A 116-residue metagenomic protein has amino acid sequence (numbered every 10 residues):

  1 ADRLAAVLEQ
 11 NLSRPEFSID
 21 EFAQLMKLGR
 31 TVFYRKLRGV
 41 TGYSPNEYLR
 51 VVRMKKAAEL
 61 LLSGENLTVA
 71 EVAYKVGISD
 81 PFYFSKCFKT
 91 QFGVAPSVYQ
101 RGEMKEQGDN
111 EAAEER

Functional and structural regions predicted by a protein language model:
A1-R14, Q24, R101-R116: Inter-domain helical "communication" segments and dimerization helices that couple sensory or membrane-embedded modules
A5-S18, L37, T41, A58-L67 (+2 more regions): Basic, amphipathic alpha-helical hairpins
I19-V52, A73-V98: Basic/polar phosphate-binding segments, predominantly the helix-turn-helix DNA-binding elements of transcriptional
G39-S79, R101-R116: Terminal helix-turn-helix DNA-binding modules in bacterial transcription factors
